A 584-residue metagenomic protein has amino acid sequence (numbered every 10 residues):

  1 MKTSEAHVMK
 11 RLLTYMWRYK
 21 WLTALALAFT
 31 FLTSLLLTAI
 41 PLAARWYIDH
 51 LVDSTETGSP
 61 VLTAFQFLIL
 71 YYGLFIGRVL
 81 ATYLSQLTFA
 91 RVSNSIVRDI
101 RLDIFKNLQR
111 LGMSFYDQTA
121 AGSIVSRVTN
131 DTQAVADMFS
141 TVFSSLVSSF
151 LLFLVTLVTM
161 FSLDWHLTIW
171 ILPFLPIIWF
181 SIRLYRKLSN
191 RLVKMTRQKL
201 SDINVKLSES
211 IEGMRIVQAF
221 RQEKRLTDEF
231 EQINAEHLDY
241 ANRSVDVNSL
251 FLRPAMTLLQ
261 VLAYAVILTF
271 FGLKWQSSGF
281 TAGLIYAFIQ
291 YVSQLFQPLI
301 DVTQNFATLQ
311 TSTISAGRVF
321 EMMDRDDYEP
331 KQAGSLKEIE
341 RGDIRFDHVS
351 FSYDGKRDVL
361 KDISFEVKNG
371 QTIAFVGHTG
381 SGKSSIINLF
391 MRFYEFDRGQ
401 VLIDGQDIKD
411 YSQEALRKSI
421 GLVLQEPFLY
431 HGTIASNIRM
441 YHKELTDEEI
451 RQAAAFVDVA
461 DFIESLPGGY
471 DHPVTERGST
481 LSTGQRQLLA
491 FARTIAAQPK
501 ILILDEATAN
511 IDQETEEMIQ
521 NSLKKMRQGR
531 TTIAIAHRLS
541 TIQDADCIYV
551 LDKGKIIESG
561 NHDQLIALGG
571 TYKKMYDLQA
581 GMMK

Functional and structural regions predicted by a protein language model:
M1-L37, V52-F67, S85-F89, S93 (+7 more regions): Membrane-integrated ABC transporters
K2-E5, A28-F29, L36-D49, L74-A121 (+10 more regions): Juxtamembrane helix-loop junctions of ABC transporter transmembrane domains
R18-W21, M113-S114, N130-F139, F143 (+5 more regions): An intracellular "coupling" helix at the cytosolic face of ABC transporter transmembrane type-1 domains
W21-L42, Y71, T88-A90, A136-S149 (+3 more regions): Alpha-helical segments in transporter systems
L22-S34, L74, T141-M195, T269-F280: Transmembrane helices of ABC transporter permease
T23-A81, F161-H166, S278-A282: Transmembrane helix-loop-helix hairpins at lipid-water interfaces of multipass membrane proteins, especially the type-1
T55, T159-P173, V247-G317, M322-M323: Helix-loop-helix
P60, A265, K331, K337-K584: ABC-type nucleotide-binding domain
